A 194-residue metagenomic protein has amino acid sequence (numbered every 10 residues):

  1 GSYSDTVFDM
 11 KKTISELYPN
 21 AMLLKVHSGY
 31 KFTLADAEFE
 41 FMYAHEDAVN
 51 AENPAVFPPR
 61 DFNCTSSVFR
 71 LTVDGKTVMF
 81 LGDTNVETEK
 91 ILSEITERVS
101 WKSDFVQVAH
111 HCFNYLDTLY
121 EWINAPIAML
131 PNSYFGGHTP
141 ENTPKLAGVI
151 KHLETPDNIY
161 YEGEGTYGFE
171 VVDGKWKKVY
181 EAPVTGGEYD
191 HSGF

Functional and structural regions predicted by a protein language model:
G1-M22: Soluble catalytic regions of membrane-associated enzymes that act on cell-envelope and secretory-pathway components
S2-D5, E89-G168: Cap/insert and terminal regions of metallo-dependent hydrolase folds
M10-I14, S28, L146-G148: Residues within well-ordered alpha-helices
S15-E16, E52-V56, L153-E154: Short secondary-structure boundary micro-motifs
E16-M22, A35-A37, W101-K102, E154-D157: A short helix-to-beta-strand connector/capping loop
P19, D74-G75, N124: Short glycine/proline-enriched coil/turn segments at helix->beta-strand junctions
M22-S28, I159-E162: Short acidic-hydrophobic, aromatic-tinged amphipathic segments that line or gate anion-handling sites
K25-K102, G168-F194: Core dinuclear metal-dependent hydrolase active-site scaffold
